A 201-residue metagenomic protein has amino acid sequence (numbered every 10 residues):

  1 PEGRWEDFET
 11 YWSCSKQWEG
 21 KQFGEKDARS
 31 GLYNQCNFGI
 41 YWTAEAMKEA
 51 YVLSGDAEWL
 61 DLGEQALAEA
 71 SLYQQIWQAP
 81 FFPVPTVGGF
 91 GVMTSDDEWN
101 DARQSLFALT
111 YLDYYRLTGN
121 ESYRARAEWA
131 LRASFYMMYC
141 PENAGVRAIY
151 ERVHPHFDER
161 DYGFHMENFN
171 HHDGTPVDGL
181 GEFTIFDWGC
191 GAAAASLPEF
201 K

Functional and structural regions predicted by a protein language model:
P1-K201: Glycan-recognition and catalytic cores of secretory/periplasmic carbohydrate-active enzymes
